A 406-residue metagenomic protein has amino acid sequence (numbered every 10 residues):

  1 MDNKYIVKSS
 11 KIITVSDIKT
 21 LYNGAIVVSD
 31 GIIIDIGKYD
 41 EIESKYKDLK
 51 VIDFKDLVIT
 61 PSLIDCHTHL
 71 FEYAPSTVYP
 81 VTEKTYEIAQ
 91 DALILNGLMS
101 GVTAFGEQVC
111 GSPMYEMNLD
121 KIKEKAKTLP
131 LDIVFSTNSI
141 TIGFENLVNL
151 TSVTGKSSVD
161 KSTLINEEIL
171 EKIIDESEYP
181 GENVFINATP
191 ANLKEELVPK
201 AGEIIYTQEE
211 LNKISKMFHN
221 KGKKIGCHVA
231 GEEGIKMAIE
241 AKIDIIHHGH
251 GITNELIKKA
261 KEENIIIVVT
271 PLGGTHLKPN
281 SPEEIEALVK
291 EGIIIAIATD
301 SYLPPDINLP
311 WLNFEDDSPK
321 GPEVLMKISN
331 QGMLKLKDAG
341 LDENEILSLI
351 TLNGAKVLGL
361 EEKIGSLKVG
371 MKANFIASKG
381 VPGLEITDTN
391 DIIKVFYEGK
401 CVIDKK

Functional and structural regions predicted by a protein language model:
M1-K45, V381-G383, K400: N-terminal metal-binding scaffold of metallo-dependent hydrolase/deaminase domains
T14, K356, V369-K406: C-terminal cap of metal-dependent C-N hydrolases
E41-T60: Active-site metal-binding motif and surrounding structural segment of the metallo-beta-lactamase
F54-D120: Metal-associated gating/positioning segment near the N- to mid-region
Q90-E145, G181-A191, K224, I265-V268: Divalent metal-dependent hydrolysis catalytic cores, especially in the metallo-beta-lactamase
N149-E209: Active-site gating/metal-coordination segments in enzymes
N187-A296, L303-P304: Active-site core of metal-dependent hydrolases
N220, E286-S378: His/Asp/Glu-enriched, well-ordered alpha-helical/loop segment that forms or immediately abuts the divalent-metal
